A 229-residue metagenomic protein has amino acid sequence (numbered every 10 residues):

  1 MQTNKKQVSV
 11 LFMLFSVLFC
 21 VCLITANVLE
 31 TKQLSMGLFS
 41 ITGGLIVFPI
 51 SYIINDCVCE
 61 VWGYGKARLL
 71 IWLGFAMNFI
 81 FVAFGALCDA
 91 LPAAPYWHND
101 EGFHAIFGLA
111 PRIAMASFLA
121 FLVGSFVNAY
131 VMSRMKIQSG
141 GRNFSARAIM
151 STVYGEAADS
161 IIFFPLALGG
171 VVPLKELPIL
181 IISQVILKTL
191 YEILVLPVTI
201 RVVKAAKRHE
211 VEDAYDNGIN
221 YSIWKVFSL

Functional and structural regions predicted by a protein language model:
M1-F75, F79: Hydrophobic transmembrane alpha-helices
S35, F164-S183: Extracellular/periplasmic helix-loop-helix junctions in multi-pass membrane proteins
N78-Y96, S117, F121, S125: Transmembrane alpha-helix/helix-exit interface in multi-pass inner-membrane proteins
L87-R112: Membrane-interface interhelical connector segments
R134, T152, I161-G169: A structural feature that tracks compact, well-ordered secondary-structure segments with a strong bias toward
Q138-A157: Internal alpha-helical transmembrane segments of multi-pass membrane proteins
V153, A157, V185-P197: Hydrophobic transmembrane alpha-helical segments of multi-pass transport and channel proteins
V203-L229: Short, highly charged, low-complexity non-transmembrane loops/tails of multi-pass membrane proteins
